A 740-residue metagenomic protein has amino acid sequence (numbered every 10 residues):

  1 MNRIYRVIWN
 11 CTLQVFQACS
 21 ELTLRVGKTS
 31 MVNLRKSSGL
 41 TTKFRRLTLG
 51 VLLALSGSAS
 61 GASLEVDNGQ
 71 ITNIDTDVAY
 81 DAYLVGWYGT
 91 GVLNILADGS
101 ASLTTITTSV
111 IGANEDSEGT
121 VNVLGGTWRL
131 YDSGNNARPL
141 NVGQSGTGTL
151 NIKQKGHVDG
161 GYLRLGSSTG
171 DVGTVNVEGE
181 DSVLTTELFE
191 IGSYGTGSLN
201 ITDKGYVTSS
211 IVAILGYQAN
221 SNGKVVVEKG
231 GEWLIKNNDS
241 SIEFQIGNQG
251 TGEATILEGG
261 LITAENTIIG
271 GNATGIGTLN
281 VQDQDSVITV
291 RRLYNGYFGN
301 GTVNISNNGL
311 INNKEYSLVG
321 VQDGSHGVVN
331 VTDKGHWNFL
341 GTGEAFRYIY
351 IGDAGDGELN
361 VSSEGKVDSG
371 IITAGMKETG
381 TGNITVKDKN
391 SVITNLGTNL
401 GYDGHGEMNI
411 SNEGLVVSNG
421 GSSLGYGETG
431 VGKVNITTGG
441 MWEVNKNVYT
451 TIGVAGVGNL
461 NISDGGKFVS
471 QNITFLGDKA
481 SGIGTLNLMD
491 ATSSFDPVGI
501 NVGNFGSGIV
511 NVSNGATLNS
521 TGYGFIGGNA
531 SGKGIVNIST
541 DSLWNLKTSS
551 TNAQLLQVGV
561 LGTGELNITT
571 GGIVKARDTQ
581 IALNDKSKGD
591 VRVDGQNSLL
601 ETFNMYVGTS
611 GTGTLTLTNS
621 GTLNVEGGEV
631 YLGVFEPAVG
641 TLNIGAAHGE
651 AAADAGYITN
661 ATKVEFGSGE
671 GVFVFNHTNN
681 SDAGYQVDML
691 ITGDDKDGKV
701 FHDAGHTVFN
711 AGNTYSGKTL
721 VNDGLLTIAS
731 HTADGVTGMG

Functional and structural regions predicted by a protein language model:
Y5-V7: Extracellular disulfide-bonded cysteine-rich modules/repeats
T12, Q17-C19, L24, K28-S60: Gram-negative bacterial Sec-dependent N-terminal signal peptides
S60-T104, L150, A254, L359 (+3 more regions): N-terminal segments that cap or nucleate solenoid repeat domains
G69-Q70, T76, G91, G99 (+33 more regions): Small-residue (G/S/T/A) turn/hinge positions that recur once per unit in extracellular repeat modules
V78-A79, D132-A137, D159-G160, T185-T186 (+19 more regions): Surface-exposed loop/turn positions within long extracellular repeat scaffolds, especially the passenger domains
Y83-G86, T107-N114, A137-G143, R164-S168 (+18 more regions): Extracellular glycan-interaction patches encoded by glycine-rich segments
W87-T90, E115-E118, Q144-G148, S168-G173 (+20 more regions): Short, solvent-exposed linear patches
G91-L93, V121, G148-I152, V175 (+29 more regions): Extracellular beta-strand repeat scaffolds in secreted/surface proteins
